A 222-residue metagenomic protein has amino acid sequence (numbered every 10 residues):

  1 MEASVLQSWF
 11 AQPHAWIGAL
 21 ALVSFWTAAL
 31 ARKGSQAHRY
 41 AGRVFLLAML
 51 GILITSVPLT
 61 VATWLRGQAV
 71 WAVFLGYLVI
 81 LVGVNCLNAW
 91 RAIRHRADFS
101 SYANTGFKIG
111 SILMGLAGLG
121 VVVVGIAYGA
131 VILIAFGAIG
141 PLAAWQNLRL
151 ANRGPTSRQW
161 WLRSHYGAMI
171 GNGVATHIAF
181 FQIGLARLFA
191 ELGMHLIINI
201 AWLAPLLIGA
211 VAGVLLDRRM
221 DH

Functional and structural regions predicted by a protein language model:
M1-H222: Alpha-helical membrane insertion/targeting regions
